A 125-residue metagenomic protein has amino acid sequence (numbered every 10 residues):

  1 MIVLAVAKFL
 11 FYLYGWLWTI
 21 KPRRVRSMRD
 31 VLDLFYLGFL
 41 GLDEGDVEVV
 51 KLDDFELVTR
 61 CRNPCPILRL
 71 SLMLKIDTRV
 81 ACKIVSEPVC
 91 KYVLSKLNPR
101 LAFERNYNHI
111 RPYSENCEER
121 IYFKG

Functional and structural regions predicted by a protein language model:
M1-V85, S95-E118, Y122-G125: N-terminal accessory segment detector
C90: Glycine-rich active-site/cofactor-binding loop and its immediate structural neighborhood
